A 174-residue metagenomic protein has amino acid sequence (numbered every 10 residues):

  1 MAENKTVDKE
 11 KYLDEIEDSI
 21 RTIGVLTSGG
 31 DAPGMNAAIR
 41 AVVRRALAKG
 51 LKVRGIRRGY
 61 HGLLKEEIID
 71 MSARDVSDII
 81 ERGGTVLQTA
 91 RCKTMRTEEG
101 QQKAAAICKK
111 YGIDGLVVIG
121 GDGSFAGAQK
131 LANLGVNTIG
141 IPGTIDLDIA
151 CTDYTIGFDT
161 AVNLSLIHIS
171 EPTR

Functional and structural regions predicted by a protein language model:
E3-I16, L63-V118, Y154-L166: Glycine-rich oxoanion-binding loops at beta->alpha junctions
Y12-L64: N-terminal phosphate-binding or glycine-rich loops at protein starts, especially the Walker A/P-loop of NTPases
L26-T27, I56-R57, Q88, V118-G120 (+2 more regions): Short beta-strand segments
G29-P33, G120-A126: Gly/Ser/Thr-rich loops at beta-strand to alpha-helix junctions that form or flank small-molecule/cofactor-binding
A37-V42, G123-V136: Short Gly/Thr/Asp-enriched flexible loops that form oxyanion-binding sites at enzyme active sites
I56, L131-T155: Short, acidic/small-residue loops that bind anionic groups at enzyme active sites
Y60-L63, F125, T144-I149: Short gly/pro/ser/thr-enriched loop/turn and capping motifs at secondary-structure boundaries
I167-R174: Residue-level detector of conserved catalytic or cofactor/ligand-binding positions in enzyme active sites
